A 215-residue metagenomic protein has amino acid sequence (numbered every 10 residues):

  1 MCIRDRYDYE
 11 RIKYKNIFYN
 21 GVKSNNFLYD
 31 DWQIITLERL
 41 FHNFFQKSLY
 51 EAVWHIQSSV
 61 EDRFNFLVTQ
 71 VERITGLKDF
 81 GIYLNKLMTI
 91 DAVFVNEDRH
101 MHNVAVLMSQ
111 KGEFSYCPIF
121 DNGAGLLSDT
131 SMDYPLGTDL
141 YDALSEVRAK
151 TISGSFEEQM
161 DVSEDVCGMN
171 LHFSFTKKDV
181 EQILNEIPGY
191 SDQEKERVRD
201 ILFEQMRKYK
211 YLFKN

Functional and structural regions predicted by a protein language model:
R4-E51: Conserved ATP-binding subdomain of kinase catalytic cores across diverse folds
Y7-K15, H100-Q110, N215: Short alpha-helical "patches" and their helix-cap loops
Y7-Y9, S24, V104, I119 (+1 more regions): Generic structural hydrophobic/aromatic packing signal, biased to beta-strands
I34-L37, Q57-F64, K177-V180, K195 (+1 more regions): Alpha-helix initiation and N-capping motif
L40-I74: Hydrophobic alpha-helical segments and helix pairs
D62-S131: Conserved kinase catalytic-core segment
V95, K111-N215: C-terminal catalytic region of ATP-dependent kinase domains
